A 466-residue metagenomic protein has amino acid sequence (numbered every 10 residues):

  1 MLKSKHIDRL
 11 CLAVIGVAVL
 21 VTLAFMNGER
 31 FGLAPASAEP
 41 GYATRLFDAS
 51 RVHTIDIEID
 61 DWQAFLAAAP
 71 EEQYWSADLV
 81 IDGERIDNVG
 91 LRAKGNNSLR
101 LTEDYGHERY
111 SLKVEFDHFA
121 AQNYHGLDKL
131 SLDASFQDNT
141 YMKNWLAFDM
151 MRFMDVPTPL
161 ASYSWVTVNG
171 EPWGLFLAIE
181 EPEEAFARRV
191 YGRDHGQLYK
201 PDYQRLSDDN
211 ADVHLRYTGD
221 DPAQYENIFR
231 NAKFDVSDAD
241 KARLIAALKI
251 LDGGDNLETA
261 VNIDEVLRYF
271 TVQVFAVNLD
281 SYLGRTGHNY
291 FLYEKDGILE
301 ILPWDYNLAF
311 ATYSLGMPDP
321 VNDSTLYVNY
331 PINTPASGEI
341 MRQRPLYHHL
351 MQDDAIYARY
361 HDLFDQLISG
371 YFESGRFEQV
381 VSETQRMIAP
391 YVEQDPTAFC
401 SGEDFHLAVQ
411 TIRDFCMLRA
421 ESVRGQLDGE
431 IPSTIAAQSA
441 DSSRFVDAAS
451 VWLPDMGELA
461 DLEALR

Functional and structural regions predicted by a protein language model:
M1-R466: Phosphate/dinucleotide-binding and metal-coordinating scaffold of catalytic cores in nucleotide-dependent enzymes
